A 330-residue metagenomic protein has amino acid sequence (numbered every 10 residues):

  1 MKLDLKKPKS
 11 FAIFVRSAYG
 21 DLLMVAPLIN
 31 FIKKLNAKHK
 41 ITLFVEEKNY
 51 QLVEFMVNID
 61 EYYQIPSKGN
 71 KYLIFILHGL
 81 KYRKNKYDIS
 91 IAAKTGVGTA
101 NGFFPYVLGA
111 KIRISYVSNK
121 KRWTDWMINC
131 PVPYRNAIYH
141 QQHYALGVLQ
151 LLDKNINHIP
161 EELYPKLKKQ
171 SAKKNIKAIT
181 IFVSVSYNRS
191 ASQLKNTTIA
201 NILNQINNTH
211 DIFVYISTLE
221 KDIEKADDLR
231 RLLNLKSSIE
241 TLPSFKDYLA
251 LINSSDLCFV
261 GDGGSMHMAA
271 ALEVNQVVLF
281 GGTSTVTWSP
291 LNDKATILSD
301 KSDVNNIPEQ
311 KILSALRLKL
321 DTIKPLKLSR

Functional and structural regions predicted by a protein language model:
M1-R330: Catalytic machinery of carbohydrate-active enzymes, primarily nucleotide-sugar-dependent glycosyltransferases
